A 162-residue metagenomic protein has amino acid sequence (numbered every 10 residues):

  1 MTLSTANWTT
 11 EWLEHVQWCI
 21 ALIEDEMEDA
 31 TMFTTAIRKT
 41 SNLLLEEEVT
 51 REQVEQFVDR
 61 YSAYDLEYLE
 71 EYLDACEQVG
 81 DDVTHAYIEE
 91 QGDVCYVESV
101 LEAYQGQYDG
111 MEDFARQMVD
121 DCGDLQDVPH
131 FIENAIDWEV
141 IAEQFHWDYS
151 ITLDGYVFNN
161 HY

Functional and structural regions predicted by a protein language model:
M1-Y162: Acidic interaction surfaces
